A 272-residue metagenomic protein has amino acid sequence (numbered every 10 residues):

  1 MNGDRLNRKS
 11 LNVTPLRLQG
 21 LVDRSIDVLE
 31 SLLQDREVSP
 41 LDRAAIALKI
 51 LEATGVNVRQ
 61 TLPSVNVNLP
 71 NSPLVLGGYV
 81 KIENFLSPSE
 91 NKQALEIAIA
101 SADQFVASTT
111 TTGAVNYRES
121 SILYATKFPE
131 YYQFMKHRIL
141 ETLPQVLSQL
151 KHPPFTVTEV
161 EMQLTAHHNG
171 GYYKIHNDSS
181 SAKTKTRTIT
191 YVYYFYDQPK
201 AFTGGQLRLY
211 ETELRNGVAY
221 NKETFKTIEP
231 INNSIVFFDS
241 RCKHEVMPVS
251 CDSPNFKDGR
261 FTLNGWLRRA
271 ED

Functional and structural regions predicted by a protein language model:
M1-R59: Charged, helical or coil segments that form electrostatic protein-protein
A53, I97, S101-Q104, Q198 (+1 more regions): Phosphate/oxyanion-binding loops and surfaces in catalytic or ligand/nucleic-acid-binding neighborhoods
V56-L69: Long, low-complexity intrinsically disordered regions enriched in small/polar and proline/glycine residues
L69-Q149: Non-heme Fe(II)/2-oxoglutarate
L147-D272: Catalytic core of non-heme Fe(II) oxygenases with the double-stranded beta-helix
